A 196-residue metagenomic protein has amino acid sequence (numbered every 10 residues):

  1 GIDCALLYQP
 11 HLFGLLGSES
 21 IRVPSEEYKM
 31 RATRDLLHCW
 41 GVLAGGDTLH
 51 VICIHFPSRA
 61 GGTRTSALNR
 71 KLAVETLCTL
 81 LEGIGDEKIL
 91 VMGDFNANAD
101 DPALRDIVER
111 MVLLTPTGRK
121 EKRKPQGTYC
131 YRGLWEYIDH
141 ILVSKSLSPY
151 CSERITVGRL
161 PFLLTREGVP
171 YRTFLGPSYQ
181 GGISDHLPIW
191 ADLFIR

Functional and structural regions predicted by a protein language model:
G1, L12-G14, E26, F56-A60 (+3 more regions): Solvent-exposed loop/turn segments at secondary-structure junctions within structured extracellular/periplasmic domains
G1-H50, F56: Structured beta-strand-rich core segments of catalytic domains in phosphoester-bond hydrolases
Q9-P10, E19-I21, I52-P57, M92-N96 (+3 more regions): Active-site-proximal beta-strand/loop segments in catalytic clefts of secreted hydrolases
I21-E26, H55-R59, I155-E167: Short, solvent-exposed aromatic-acidic interface loops
S25-E27, A60-L68, V91-M92, Q126-Y131 (+1 more regions): Second-shell loop/turn segments in exported
R31, E82-I89, A97-R196: Metal-dependent phosphoester-hydrolase catalytic domains
C39-E121: Extracytoplasmic, non-cytosolic globular domains
